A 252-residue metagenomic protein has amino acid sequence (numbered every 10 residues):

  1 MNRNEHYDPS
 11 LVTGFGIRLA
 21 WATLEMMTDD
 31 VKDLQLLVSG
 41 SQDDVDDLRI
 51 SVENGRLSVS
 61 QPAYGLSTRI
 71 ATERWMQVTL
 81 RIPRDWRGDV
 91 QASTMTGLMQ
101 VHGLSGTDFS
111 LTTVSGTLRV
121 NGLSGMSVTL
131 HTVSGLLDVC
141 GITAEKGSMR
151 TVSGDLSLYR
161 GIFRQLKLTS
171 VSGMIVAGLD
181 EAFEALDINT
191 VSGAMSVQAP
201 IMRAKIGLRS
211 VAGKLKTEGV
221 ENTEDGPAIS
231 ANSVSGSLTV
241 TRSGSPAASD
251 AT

Functional and structural regions predicted by a protein language model:
M1-S60, E73, Q77, R81-P83 (+6 more regions): Short linear S-[DN]-x-LW-Φ motif typified by the pepsin-like aspartic protease active-site region
E5-H6, V139-T252: Short, surface-exposed interaction patches in beta-rich subdomains that mediate adhesion/assembly near membranes
L11, A20, E53, R74-M76 (+18 more regions): Repetitive beta-strand solenoid architecture
G14, D33-Q35, D47, D89 (+5 more regions): Exposed beta-strand and adjacent loop surfaces of beta-rich binding modules that mediate intermolecular recognition
F15-I17, A92, L111, L130 (+3 more regions): Active-site alpha-helical segments that house and flank conserved acidic catalytic motifs for diphosphate chemistry
T68-T72: Glycine/small-residue-rich loop that forms an oxyanion/phosphate-binding "nest" at active or ligand-binding sites
